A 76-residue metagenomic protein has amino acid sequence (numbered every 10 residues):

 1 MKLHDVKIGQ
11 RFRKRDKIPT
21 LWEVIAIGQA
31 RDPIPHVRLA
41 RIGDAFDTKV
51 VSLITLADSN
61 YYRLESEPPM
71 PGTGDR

Functional and structural regions predicted by a protein language model:
M1-H4, Q29: Structural motif
L3-D16: Short coil-to-beta transition motif at edge beta-strands of beta-rich domains
K7, A26, R41, M70-G72: Intrinsically disordered, low-complexity segments enriched in small/polar residues
Q10, G28, T55-D58: N-terminal regions of proteins, emphasizing targeting and processing segments when present
R11, L21, N60-Y61: Intrinsically disordered, low-complexity N-terminal regions enriched in serine/proline/glycine with scattered basic
R15-L53: Basic/aromatic-rich interaction segments and small domains that mediate binding to polyanionic partners
G43-R76: Intrinsically disordered, low-complexity, charged/polar segments
